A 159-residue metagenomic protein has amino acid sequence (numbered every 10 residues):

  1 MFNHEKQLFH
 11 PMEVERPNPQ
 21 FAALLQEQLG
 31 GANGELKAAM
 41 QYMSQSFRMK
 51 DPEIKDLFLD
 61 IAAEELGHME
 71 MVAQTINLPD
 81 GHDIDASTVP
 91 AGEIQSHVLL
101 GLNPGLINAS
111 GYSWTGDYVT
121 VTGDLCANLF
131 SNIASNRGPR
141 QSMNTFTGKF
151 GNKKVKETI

Functional and structural regions predicted by a protein language model:
M1-I159: Non-heme di-metal
